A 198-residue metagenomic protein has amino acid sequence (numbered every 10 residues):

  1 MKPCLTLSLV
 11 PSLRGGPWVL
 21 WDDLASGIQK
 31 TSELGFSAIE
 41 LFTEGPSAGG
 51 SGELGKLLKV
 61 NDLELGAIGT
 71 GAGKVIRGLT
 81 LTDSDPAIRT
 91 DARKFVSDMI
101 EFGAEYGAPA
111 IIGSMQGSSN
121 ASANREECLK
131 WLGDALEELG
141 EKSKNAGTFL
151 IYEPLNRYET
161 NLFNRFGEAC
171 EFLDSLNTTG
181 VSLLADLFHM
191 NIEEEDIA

Functional and structural regions predicted by a protein language model:
M1-A104, E137, D174, T178 (+1 more regions): N-terminal pre-domain/capping segments
L9-P11, T43-G45, G71-A72, Q116-S118 (+2 more regions): Active-site-proximal loop/turn and secondary-structure-junction residues that shape catalytic pockets, frequently
D22, L79-L183, I192: Active-site acidic/histidine proton-transfer and metal-coordination neighborhood in alpha/beta enzyme cores
G52, F163-N164, D196-I197: Short amphipathic alpha-helical segments
D186, M190-A198: Glycine/small-residue-rich hydrophobic helix-like segments
